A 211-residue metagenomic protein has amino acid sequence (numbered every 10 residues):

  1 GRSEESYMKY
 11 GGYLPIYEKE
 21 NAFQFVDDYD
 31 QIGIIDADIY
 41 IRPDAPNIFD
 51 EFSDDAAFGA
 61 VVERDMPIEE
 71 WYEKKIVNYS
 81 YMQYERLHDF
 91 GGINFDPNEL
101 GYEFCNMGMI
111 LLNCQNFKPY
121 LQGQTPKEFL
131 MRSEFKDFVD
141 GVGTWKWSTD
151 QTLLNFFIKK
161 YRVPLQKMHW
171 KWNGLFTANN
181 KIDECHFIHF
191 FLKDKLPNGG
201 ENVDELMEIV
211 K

Functional and structural regions predicted by a protein language model:
G1-K211: Glycosyltransferase catalytic domains, chiefly GT-A lineage
